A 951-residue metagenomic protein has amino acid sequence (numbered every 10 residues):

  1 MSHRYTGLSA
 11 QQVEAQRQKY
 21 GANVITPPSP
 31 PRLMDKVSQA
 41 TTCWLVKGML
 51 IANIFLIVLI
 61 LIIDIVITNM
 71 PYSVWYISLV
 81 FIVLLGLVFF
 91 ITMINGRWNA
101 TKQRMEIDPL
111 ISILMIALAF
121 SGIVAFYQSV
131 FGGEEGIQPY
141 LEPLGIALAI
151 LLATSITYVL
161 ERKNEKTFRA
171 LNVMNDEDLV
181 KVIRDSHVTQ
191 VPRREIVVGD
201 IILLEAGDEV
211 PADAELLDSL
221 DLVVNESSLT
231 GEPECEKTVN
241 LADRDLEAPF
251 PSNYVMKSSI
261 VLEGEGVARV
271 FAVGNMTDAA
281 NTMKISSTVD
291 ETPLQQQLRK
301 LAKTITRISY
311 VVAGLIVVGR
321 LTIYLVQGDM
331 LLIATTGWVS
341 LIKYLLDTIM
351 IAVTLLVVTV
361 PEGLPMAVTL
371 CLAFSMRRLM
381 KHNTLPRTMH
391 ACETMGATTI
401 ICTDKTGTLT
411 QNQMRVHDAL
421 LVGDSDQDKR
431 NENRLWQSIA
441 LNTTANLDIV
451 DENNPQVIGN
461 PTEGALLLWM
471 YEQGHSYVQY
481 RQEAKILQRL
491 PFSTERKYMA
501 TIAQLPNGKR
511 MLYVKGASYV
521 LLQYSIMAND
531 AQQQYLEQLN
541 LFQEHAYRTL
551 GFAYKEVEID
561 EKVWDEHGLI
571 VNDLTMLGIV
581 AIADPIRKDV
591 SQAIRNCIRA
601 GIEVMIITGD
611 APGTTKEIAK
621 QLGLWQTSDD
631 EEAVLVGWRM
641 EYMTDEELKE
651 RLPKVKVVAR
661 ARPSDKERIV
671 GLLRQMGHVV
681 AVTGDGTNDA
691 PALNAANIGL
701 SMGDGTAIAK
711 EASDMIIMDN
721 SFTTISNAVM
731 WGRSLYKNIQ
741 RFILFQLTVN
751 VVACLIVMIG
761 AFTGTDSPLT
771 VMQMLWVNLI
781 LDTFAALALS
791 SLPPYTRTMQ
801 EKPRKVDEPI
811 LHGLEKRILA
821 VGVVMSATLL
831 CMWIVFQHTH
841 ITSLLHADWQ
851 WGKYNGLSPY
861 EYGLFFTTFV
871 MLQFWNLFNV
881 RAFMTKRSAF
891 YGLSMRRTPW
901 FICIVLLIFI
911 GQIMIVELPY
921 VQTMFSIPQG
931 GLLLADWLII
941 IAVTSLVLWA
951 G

Functional and structural regions predicted by a protein language model:
M1-P803, D807-L811, V823, F866 (+1 more regions): Conserved cytosolic headpiece of P-type ATPases
T501, G764-N778, R817-L872, L877-F878 (+1 more regions): Substrate-binding/catalytic subdomain of NAD(P)-dependent oxidoreductase enzymes
